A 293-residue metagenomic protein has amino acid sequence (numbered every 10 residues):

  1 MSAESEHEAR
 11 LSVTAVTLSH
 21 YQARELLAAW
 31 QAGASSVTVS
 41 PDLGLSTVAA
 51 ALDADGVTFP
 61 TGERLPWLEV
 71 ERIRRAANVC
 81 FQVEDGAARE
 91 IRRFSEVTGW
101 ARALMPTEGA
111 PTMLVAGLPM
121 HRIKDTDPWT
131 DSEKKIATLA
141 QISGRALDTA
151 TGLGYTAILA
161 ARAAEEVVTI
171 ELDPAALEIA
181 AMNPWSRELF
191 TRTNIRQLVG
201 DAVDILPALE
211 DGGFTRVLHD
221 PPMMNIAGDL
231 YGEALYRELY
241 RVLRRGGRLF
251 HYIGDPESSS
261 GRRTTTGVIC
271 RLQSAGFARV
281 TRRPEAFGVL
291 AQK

Functional and structural regions predicted by a protein language model:
M1-P106: N-terminal auxiliary segments of SAM/dcSAM-dependent transferases
I142-L153, V168: Conserved class I S-adenosyl-L-methionine
L153-E165: Conserved SAM-binding loop of SAM-dependent methyltransferases across substrates and taxa, primarily the Class I
L172-E210: S-adenosyl-L-methionine
D204-D211, I226-G228, R241: Short conserved loop adjoining the S-adenosyl-L-methionine
Y231-R245: A short glycine-rich, Lys/Arg-flanked "PGG" loop and its adjoining helix->strand segment in the class I
G246-G254: Conserved beta-strand signature within the Rossmann-like core of class I S-adenosyl-L-methionine
P256-K293: Class I S-adenosyl-L-methionine
